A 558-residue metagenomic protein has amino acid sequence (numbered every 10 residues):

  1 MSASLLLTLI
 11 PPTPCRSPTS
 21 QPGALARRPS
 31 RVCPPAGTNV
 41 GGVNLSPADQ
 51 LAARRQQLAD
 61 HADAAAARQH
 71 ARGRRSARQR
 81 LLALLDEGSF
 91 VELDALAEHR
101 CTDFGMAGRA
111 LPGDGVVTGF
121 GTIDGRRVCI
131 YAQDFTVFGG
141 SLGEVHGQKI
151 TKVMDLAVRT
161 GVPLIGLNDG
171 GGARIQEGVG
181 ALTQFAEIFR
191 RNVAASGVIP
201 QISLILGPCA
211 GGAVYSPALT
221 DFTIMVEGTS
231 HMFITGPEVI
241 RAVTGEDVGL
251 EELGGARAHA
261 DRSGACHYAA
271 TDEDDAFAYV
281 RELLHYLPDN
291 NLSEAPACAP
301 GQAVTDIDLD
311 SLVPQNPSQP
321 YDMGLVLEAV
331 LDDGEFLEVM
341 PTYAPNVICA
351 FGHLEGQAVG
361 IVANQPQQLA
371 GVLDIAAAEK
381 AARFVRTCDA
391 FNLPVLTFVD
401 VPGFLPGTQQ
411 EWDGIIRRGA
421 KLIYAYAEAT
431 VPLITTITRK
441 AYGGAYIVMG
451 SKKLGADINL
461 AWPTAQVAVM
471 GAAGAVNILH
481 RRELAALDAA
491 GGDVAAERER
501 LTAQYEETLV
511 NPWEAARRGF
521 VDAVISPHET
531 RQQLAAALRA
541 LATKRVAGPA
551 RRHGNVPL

Functional and structural regions predicted by a protein language model:
M1, I10, L25, V32 (+1 more regions): Short hydrophobic transmembrane-like helices used for membrane targeting/insertion
S2-S4, R16-S20, R27-R31: Low-acidity, Ser/Thr- and Arg-rich intrinsically disordered low-complexity segments
L6-T8: Low-complexity, intrinsically disordered Ser/Thr/Pro- and acidic-rich segments
P11-C15, G37: Intrinsic disorder/low-complexity segments
R31, G37-L558: Ligand-binding clefts of soluble mixed alpha/beta catalytic domains
